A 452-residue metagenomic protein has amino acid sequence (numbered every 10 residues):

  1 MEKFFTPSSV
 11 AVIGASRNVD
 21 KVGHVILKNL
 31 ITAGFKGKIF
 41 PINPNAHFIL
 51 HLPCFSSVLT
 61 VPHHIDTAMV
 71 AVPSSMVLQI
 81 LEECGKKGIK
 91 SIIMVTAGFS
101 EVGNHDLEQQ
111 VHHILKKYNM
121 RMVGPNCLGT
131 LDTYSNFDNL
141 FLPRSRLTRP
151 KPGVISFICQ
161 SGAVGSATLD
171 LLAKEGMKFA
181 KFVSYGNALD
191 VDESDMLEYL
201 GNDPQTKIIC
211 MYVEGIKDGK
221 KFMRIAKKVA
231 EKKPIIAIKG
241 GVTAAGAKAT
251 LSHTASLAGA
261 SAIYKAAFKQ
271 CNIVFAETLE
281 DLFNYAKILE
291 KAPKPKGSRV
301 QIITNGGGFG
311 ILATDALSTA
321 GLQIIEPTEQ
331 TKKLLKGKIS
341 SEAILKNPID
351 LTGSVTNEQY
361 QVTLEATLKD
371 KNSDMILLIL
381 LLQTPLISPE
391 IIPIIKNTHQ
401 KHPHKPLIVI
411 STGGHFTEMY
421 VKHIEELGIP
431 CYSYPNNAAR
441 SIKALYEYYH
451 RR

Functional and structural regions predicted by a protein language model:
M1-R452: Catalytic-core regions of core metabolic enzymes, especially those transforming organic acids/acyl-group intermediates
